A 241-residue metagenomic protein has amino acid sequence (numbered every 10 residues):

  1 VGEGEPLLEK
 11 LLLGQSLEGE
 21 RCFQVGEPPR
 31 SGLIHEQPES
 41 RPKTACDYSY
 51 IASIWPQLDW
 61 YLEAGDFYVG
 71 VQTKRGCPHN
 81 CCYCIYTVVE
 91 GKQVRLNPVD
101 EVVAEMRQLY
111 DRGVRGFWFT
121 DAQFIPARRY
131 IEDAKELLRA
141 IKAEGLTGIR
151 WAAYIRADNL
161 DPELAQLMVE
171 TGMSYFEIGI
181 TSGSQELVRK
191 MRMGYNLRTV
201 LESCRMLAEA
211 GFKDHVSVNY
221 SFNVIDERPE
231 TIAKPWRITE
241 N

Functional and structural regions predicted by a protein language model:
V1-E105, D111-R112: Acidic, low-complexity intrinsically disordered segments
G2-G4, L8-L11, V169, L201 (+1 more regions): Short, intrinsically disordered, charge-balanced linker/junction segments flanking boundaries in proteins
G14-E18, P126, N241: Phosphate/oxyanion-binding loops and surfaces in catalytic or ligand/nucleic-acid-binding neighborhoods
E18-G19, E90-G91, L138-R139, E170-M173 (+2 more regions): Short, low-complexity, polar/charged sequence segments that are solvent-exposed and flexible
P78, G91-N97, R192-R198, P229-E230: Donor nucleotide-sugar recognition loop
V99-S217, F222-I225: Conserved SAM/AdoMet-binding glycine-rich loop
L164, D226-T239: Catalytic cores of alpha/beta
